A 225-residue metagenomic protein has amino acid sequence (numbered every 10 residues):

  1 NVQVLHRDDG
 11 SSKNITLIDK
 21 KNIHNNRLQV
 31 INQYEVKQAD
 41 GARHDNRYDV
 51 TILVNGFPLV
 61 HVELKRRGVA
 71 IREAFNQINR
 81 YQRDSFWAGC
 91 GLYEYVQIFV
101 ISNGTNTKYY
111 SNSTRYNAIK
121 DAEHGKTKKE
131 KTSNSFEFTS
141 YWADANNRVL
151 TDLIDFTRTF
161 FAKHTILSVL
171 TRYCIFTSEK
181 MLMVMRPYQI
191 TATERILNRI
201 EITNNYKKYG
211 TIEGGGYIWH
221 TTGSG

Functional and structural regions predicted by a protein language model:
N1-S224: ATP-dependent helicase/translocase motor core
